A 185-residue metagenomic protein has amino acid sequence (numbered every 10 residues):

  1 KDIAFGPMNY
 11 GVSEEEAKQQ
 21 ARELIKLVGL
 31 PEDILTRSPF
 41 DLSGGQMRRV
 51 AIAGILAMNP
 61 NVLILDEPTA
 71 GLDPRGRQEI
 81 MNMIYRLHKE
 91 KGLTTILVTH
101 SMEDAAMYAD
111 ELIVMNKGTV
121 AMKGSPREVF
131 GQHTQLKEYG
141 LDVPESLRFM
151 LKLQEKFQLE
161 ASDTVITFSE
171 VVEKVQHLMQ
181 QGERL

Functional and structural regions predicted by a protein language model:
E16-D33: Conserved ABC ATPase "signature" region
S38-L42, Q46: Conserved ABC ATPase signature
I52: Hydrophobic anchor residue at the start of the ABC signature
N59: Conserved catalytic motifs of ABC-family nucleotide-binding domains
L63-D66: Catalytic Walker B motif of ABC-type/P-loop ATPase nucleotide-binding domains
A105-M107: A short, surface-exposed alpha-helical micro-motif characterized by mixed small hydrophobic and charged/polar residues
K117-G118: Conserved ABC ATPase "signature" C-loop
